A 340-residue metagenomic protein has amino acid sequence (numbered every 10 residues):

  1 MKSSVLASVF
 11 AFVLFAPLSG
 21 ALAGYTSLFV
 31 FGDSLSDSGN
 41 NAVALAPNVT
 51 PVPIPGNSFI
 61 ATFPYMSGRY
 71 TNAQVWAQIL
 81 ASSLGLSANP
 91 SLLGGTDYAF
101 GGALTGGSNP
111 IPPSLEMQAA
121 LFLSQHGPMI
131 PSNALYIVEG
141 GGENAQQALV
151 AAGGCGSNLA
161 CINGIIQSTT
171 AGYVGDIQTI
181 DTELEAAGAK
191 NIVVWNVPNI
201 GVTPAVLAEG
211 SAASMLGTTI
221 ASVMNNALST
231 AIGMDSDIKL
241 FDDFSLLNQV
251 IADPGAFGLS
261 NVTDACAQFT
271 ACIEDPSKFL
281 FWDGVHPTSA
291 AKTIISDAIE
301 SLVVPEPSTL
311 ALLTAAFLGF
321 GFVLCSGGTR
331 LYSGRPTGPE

Functional and structural regions predicted by a protein language model:
M1-A7, S308: Bacterial N-terminal signal peptides that target proteins for export
A7-S8, F12, L312, R330 (+1 more regions): Low-complexity, intrinsically disordered segments with a bias for serine/threonine
S8-P17, G319: Bacterial N-terminal signal peptides
F15-G20, V323-G327: C-terminal segment of classical bacterial N-terminal signal peptides
G20-S308: Conserved active-site regions of diverse hydrolases
E306-S326: A short, hydrophobic C-terminal helix/tail in secreted or cell-surface proteins
G321-E340: C-terminal membrane-anchoring or membrane-association module
